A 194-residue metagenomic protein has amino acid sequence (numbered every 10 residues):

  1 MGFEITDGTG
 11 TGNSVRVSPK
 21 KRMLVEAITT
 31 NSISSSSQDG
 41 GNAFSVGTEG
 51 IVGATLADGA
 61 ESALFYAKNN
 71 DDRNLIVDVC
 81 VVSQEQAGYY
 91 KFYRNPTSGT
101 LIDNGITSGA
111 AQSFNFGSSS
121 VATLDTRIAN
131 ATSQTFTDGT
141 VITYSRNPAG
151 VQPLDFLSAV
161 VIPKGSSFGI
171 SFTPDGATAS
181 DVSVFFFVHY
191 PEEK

Functional and structural regions predicted by a protein language model:
M1-G117, T123-S133, D138-T143, F172-S183 (+1 more regions): Extended, low-complexity segments enriched in Ser/Thr/Gly and acidic residues that occur primarily in surface-exposed
T140-S166: Beta-sandwich interaction modules
I162-G176: Internal, hydrophobic beta-strand segments that form the core of beta-sheet-rich folds
